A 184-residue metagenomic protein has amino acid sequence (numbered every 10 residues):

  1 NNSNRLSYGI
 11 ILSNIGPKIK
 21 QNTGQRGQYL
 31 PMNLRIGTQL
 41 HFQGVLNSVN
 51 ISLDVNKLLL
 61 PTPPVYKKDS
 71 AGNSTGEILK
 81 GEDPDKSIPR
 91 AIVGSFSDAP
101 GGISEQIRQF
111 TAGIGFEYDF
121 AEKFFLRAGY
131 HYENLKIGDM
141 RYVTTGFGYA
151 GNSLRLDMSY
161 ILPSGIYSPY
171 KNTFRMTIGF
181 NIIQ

Functional and structural regions predicted by a protein language model:
N1-Q184: Outer-membrane beta-barrel porins/channels
